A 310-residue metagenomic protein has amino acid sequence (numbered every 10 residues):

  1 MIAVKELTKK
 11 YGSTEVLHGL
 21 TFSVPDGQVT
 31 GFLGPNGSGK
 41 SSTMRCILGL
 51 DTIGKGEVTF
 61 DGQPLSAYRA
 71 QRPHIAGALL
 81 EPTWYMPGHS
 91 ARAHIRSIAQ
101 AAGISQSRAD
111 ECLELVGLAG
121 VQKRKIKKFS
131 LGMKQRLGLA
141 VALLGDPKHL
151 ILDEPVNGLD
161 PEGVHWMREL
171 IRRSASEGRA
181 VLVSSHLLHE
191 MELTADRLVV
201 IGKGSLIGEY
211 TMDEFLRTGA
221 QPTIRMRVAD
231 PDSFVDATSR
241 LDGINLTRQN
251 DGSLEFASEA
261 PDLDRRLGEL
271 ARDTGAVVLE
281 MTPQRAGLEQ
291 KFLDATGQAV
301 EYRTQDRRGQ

Functional and structural regions predicted by a protein language model:
I2-V4, K9-G202, G208: ABC transporter nucleotide-binding domains
D51, S105, A119, I244-N245 (+2 more regions): Short coil/loop linkers at secondary-structure junctions
L65-S66, A70, G103, A229-P231 (+2 more regions): Short, surface-exposed acidic/glycine-rich loop or hinge patches that mediate macromolecular interfaces
R92, L188, D213, P231-S233 (+2 more regions): Alpha-helix N-cap/helix-start and coil->helix boundary motif
R96, D110, I171, V235-D236 (+2 more regions): Short glycine-/small-residue-rich flexible loop motifs, especially phosphate/cofactor-binding loops
C112, I126, D251-G252, Q284: Residue-level "edge-of-site" marker
R168-S258: ABC transporter nucleotide-binding domain
E259-Q310: C-terminal coupling/interaction segments
